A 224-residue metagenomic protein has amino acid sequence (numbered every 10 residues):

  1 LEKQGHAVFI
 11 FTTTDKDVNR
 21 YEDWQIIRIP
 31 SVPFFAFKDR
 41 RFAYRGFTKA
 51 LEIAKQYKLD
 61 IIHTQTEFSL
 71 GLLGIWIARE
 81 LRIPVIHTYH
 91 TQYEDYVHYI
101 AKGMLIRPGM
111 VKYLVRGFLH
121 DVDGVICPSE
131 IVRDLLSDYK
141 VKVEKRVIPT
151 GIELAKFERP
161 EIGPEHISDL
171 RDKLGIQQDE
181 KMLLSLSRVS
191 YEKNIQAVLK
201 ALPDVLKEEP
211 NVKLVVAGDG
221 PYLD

Functional and structural regions predicted by a protein language model:
L1-P30, A54: N-terminal subdomain of nucleotide-sugar transferases
T12, I27-P30, P108, K112-D169 (+1 more regions): Donor nucleotide-sugar binding/catalytic pocket of nucleotide-sugar-dependent glycosyltransferases
D15-D17, I152, L186, L199 (+1 more regions): Glycosyltransferase donor-sugar binding loop
F34-F35, T88-R116, A155-P160: Acceptor-binding helix/loop patch of EC 2.4 sugar-transfer enzymes, predominantly nucleotide-sugar-dependent
F35-I61, S69-W76, E80, G109 (+1 more regions): An amphipathic, basic-hydrophobic alpha-helix
I61, W76-V97, L119, I126 (+1 more regions): Active-site proximal beta-strand in glycosyltransferases
Q177-K193, V198-L202: Conserved donor-binding/catalytic core segment of Leloir-type glycosyltransferases
R188-E192, L206-K207, D219-Y222: Nucleotide-sugar-dependent glycosyltransferase donor-binding/catalytic pocket residues
